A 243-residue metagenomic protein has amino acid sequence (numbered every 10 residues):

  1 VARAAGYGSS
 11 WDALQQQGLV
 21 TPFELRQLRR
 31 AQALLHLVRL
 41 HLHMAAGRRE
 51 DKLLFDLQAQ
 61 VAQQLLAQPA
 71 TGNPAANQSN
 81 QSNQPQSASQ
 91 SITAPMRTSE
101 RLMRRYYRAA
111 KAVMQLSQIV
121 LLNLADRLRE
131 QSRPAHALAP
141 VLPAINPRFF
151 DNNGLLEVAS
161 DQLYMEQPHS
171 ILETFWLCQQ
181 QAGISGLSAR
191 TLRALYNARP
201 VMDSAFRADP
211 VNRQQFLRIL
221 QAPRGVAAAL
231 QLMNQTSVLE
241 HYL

Functional and structural regions predicted by a protein language model:
V1-N77, N83-L243: Non-catalytic interface/linker regions that flank or bridge core catalytic/transmembrane domains
